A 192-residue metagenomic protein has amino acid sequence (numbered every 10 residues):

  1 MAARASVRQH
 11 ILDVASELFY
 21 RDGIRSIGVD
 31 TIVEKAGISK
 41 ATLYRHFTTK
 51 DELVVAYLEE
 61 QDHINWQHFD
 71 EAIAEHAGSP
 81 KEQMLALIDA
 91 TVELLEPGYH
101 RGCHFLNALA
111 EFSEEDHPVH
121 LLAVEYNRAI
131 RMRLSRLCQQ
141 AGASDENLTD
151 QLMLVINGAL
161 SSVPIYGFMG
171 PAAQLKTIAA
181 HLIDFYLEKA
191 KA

Functional and structural regions predicted by a protein language model:
M1-D22, S26-I38, E52: Basic, helix-initiating cap at the start of DNA-binding domains
G37-F47: Short hydrophobic/aromatic patch on the recognition helix
D51-L53, A108: A secondary-structure capping/hinge motif
V54-Q61, H68: Alpha-helical DNA-contacting segments of helix-turn-helix folds
A56, D70-P97, Q140, T149-L152: Hydrophobic alpha-helical connector segments
E96-P118: Amphipathic alpha-helical segments used for helix-helix packing
R101, P118-A129, R136: Short, solvent-exposed amphipathic helices
H120-E125, Q139-A192: Hydrophobic/aromatic-rich alpha-helical bundle segments in the mid-to-C-terminal region
